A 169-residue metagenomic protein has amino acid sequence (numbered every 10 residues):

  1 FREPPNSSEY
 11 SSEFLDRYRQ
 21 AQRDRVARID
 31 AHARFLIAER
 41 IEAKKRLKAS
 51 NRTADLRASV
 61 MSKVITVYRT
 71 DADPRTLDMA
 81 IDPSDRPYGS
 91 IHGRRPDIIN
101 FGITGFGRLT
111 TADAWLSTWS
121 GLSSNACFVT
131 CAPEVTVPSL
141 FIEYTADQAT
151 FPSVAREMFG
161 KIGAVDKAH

Functional and structural regions predicted by a protein language model:
F1, Y144: Catalytic nucleophile loop
R2-T130, V137: Alpha/beta-hydrolase
C131-P133, K161: A general structural signal for stabilizing positions within well-ordered secondary structure
V135, F141-E143: Short beta-strand/loop motif that positions the catalytic acidic residue of the alpha/beta-hydrolase fold
T136-V137, A164: Active-site acidic short loop of glycosyltransferases
Q148-V154: Conserved alpha/beta-hydrolase "acid-adjacent" motif
A155-F159: Short, highly selective alpha-helical patches that border small-molecule cofactor pockets in redox/cofactor-processing
G160-H169: Catalytic histidine neighborhood in serine/cysteine hydrolases with alpha/beta-hydrolase-type architecture
